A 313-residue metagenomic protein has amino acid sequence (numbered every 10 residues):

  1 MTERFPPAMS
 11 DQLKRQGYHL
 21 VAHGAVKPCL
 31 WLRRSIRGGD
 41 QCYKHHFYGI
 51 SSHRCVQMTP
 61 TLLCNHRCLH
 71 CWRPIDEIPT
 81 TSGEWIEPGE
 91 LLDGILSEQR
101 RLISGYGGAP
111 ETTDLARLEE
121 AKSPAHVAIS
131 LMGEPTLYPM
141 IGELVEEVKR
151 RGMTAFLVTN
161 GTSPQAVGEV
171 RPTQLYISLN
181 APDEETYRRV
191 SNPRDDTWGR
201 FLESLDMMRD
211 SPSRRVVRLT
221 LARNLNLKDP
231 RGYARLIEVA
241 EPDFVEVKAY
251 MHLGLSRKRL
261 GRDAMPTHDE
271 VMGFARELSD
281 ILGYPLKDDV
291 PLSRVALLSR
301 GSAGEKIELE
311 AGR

Functional and structural regions predicted by a protein language model:
M1-L62, H66-H70, P74-P79, E84-R101: Flexible, acidic/Gly-rich N-terminal and inter-domain linker regions that tether and position cofactor-handling modules
H46-F47, R117-L118, D206, L286-K287: Beta-strand elements of modular eukaryotic interaction domains
H53, K122-P124, V290-R294: Short Gly/Ser/Thr- and Asp/Glu-enriched loop/turn motifs at secondary-structure junctions
L63-R67, E184, H252, E305: Short, acidic Gly/Pro/Ser/Thr-rich loop/turn segments
E90-A121: Short Fe-S-cluster ligation motifs
A109-D269, G273, E277: Conserved AdoMet/S-adenosylmethionine-binding subsite of the radical SAM
D269-R313: C-terminal accessory regions of radical SAM enzymes
